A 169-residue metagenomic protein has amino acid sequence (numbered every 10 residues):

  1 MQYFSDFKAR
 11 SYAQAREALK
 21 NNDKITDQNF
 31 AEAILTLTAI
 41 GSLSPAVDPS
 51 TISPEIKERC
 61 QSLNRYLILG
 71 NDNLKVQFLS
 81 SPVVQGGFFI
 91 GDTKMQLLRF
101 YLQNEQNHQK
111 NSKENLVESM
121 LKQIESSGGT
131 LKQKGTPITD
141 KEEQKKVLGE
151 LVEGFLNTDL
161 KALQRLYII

Functional and structural regions predicted by a protein language model:
M1-I169: Long, charge-rich, low-complexity alpha-helical segments
